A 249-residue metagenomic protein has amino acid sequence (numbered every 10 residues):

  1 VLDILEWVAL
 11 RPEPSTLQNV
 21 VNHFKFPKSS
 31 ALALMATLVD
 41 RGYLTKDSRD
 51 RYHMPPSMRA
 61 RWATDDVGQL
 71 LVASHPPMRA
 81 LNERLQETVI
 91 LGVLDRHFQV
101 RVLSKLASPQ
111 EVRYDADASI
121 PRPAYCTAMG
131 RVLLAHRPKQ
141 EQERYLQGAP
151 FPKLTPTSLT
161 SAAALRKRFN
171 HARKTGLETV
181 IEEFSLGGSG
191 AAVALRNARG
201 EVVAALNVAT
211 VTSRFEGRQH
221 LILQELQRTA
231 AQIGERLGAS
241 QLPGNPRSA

Functional and structural regions predicted by a protein language model:
L2, H75, R79, R166 (+1 more regions): Generic alpha-helical structural signal
L2-G68, A231-A239: N-terminal helix-turn-helix
L44-T45, L91, L195: A structural signal for short hydrophobic beta-strand segments in well-ordered beta-sheet cores
S48, R96, A198-R199: Short, ordered coil/turn segments that flank beta-strands lining enzyme active or ligand-binding pockets
H53-G148: Amphipathic alpha-helical effector-binding/dimerization core of metabolite-sensing transcriptional regulators
R144, P150, A230-A249: Cysteine/selenocysteine-centered motifs that mediate thiol-based redox chemistry or coordinate metal-sulfur cofactors
T157-Q232: Extended hydrophobic
